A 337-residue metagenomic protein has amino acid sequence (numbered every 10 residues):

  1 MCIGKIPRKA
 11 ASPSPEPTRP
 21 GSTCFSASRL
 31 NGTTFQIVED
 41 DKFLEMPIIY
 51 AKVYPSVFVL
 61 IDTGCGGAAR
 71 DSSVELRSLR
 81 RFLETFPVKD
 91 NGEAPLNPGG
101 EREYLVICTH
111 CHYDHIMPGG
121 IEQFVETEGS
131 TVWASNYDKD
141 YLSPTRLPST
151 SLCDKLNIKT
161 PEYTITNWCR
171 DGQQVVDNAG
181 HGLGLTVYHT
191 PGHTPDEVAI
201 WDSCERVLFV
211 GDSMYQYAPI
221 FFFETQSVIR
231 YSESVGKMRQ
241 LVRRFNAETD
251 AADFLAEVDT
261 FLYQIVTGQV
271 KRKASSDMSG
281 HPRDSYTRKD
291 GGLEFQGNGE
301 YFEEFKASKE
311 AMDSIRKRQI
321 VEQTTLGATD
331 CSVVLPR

Functional and structural regions predicted by a protein language model:
M1-P17, S26-R29, V106, C153: Short, basic/low-complexity N-terminal boundary segments at the transition from targeting/disordered tails
C2-A11, E16, Q240-R337: Accessory terminal helices/loops
R8-K9, L30-Q36, L152-I158, G180-L185: Short Pro/Gly-enriched beta-strand edge/turn motifs at strand-loop
P20-P95, I200-D212: Conserved beta-strand hairpin/beta-sheet module of binuclear metal-dependent hydrolase folds, prominently
F25, E39-D41, T160, T164-T166 (+1 more regions): Short Gly/Pro-enriched turn/cap motifs at secondary-structure boundaries
S26-L30, K52, D171-G180, Y286: Short acidic-hydrophobic surface loop/beta-edge motif
F58-L60, C65-E75, G180-S279: Metallo-beta-lactamase
G67-H181: Active-site HxH/HxHxD metal-binding segment of metal-dependent hydrolases
